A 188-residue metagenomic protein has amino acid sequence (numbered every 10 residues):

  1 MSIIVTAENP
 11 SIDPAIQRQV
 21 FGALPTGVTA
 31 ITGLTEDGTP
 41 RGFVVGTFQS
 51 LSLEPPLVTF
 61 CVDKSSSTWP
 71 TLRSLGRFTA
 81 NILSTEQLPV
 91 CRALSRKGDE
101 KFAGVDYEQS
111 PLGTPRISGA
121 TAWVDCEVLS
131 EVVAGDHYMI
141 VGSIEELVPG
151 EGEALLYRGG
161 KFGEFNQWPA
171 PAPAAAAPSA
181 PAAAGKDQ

Functional and structural regions predicted by a protein language model:
S2-Q188: Basic, polyanion-binding surface patches
